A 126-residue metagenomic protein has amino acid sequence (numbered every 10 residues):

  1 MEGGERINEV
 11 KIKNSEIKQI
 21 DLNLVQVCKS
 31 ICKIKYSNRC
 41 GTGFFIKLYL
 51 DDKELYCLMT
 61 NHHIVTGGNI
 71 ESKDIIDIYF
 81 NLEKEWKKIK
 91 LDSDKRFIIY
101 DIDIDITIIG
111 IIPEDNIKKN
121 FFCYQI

Functional and structural regions predicted by a protein language model:
E2-L48, L58, I104-T107: N-terminal activation segment of mature serine protease catalytic domains
Q26-C40, E54-L55, H62-I126: Serine endopeptidase catalytic core focused on the charge-relay Asp
